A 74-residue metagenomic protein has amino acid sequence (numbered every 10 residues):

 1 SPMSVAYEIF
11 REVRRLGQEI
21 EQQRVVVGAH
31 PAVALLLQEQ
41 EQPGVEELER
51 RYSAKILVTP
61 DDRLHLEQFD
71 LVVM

Functional and structural regions predicted by a protein language model:
S1-M74: DE-rich acidic low-complexity regions and acidic surface loops
